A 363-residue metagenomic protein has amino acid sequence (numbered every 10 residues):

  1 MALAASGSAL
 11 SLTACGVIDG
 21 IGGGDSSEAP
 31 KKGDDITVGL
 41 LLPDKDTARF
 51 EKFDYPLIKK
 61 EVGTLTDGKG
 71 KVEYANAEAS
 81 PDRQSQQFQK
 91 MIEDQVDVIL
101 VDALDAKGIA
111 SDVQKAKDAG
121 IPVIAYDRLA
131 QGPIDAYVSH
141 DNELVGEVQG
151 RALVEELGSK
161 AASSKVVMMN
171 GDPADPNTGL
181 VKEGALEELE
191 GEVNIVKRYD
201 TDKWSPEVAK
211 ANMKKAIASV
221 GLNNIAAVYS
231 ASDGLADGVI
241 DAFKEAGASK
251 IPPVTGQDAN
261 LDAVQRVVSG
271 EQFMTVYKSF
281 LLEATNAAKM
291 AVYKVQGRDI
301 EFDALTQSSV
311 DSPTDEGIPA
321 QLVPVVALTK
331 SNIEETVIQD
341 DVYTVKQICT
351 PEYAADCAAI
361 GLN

Functional and structural regions predicted by a protein language model:
M1-T13: Sec-dependent bacterial lipoprotein signal peptides
L12-N363: A residue-level marker of the well-folded mature domains of exported/periplasmic proteins
